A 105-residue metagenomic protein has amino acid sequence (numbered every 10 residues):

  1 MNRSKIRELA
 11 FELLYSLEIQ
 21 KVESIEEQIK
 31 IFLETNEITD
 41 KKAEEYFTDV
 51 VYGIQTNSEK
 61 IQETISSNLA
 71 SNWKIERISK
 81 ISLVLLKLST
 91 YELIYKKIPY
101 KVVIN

Functional and structural regions predicted by a protein language model:
M1-N105: N-terminal interaction/assembly modules
